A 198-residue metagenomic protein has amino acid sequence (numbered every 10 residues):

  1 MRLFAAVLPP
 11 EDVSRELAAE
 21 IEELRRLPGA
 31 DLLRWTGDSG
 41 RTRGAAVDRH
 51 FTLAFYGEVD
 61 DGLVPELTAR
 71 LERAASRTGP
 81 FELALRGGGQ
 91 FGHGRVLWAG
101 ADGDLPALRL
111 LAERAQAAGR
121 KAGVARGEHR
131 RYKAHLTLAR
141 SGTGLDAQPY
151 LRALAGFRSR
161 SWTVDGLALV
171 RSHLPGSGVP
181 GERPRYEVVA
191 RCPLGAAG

Functional and structural regions predicted by a protein language model:
M1-G198: Histidine-dependent nucleotide/RNA phosphoesterase domain, centered on the 2H-phosphoesterase fold with its duplicated
